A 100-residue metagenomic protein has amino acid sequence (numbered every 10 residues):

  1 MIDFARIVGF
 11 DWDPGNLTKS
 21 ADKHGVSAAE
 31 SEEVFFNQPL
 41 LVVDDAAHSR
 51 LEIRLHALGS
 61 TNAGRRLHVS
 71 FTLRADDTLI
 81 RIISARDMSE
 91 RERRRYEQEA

Functional and structural regions predicted by a protein language model:
M1-A100: Ribonuclease/tRNase effector modules and their secretory precursors
